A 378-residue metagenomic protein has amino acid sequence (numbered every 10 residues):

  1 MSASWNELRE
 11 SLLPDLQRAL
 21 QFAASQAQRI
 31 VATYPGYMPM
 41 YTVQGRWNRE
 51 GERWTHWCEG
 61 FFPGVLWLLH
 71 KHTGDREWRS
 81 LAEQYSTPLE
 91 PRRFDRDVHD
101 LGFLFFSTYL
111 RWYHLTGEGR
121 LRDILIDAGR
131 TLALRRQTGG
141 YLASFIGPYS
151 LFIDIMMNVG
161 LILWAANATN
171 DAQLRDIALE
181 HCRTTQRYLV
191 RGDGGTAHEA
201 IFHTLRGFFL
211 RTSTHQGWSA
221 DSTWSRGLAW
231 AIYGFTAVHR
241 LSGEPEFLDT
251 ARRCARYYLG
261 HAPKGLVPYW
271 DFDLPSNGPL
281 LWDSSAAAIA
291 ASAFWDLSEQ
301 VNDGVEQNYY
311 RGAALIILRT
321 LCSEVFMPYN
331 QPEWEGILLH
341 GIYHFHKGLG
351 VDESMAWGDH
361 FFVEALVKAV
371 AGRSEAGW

Functional and structural regions predicted by a protein language model:
M1-W378: Glycan-recognition and catalytic cores of secretory/periplasmic carbohydrate-active enzymes
